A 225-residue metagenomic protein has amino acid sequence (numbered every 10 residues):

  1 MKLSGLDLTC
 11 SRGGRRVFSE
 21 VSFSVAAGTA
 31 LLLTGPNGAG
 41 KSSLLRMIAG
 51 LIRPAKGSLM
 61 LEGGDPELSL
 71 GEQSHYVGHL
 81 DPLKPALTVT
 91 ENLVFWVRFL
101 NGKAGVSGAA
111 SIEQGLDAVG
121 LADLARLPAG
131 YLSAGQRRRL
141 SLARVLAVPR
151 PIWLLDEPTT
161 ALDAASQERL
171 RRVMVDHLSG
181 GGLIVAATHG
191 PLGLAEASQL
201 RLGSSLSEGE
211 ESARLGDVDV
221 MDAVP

Functional and structural regions predicted by a protein language model:
A49: Helix-to-loop junction immediately C-terminal to a conserved catalytic motif
P54-E72: Conserved ABC transporter NBD signature motif
L80, P85-G102, S111: Q-loop/switch helix immediately C-terminal to the Walker
S107-L124: Conserved ABC ATPase "signature" region
P128-G135: Conserved ABC ATPase signature
L142, G181: Hydrophobic anchor residue at the start of the ABC signature
V145-L146: ABC ATPase C-loop
W153-E157: Catalytic Walker B motif of ABC-type/P-loop ATPase nucleotide-binding domains
